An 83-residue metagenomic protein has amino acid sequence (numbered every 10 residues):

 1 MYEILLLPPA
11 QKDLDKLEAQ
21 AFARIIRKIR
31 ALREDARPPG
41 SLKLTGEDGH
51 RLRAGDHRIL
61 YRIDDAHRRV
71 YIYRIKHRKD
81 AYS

Functional and structural regions predicted by a protein language model:
M1-A23, R53-A54, R62-S83: Enriched for short, Lys/Arg-rich terminal
K28-R53: A short, surface-exposed loop/turn module that caps and links secondary-structure elements
